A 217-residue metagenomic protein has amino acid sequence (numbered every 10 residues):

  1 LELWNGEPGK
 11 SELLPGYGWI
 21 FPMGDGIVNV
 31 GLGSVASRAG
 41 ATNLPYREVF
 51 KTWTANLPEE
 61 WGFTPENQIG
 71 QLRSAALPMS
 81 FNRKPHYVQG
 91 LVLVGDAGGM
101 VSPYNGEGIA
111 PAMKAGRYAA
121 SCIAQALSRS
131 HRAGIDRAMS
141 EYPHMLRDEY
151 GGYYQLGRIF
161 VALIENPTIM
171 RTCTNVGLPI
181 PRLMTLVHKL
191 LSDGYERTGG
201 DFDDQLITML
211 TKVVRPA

Functional and structural regions predicted by a protein language model:
L1-R47, K51: Conserved FAD-binding catalytic core of PHBH/FMO-like flavoproteins
E2-E7, T64-Q71, A76-M79, V187-Y195 (+1 more regions): A general structural signal for short secondary-structure boundary/capping elements
V30-A39, L44, E48-K51, I109 (+1 more regions): Short secondary-structure transition/capping segments
A36-I123: FAD/FMN-dependent oxidoreductases across multiple families
A124-A217: C-terminal helical "tail/cap" subdomain of flavin- and related membrane-associated enzymes
